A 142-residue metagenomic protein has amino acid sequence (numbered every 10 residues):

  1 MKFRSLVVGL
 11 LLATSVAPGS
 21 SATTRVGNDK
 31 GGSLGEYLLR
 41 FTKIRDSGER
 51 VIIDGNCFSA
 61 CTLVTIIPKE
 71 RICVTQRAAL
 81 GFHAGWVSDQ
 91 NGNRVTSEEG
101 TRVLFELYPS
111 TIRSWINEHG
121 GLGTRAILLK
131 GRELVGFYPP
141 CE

Functional and structural regions predicted by a protein language model:
M1-V7: Bacterial N-terminal signal peptides that target proteins for export
V8-S15: Bacterial N-terminal signal peptides
A17-A22: Sec/Tat signal peptide C-region and signal peptidase I cleavage site
R25, G35, L39-I52, Q90-E142: Charged, glycine-interspersed solvent-exposed loop segments at helix/strand-loop junctions that cap or gate access
D29, D54: Glycine- and other small-residue-rich loops at beta-strand/loop junctions that grip anionic moieties
D46-G48, F58-A60, T75-R77: Extracytoplasmic
K69-D89, P140: Gly/Pro- and small hydrophobic-enriched strand-loop and loop-to-helix capping segments that sit at the rims
